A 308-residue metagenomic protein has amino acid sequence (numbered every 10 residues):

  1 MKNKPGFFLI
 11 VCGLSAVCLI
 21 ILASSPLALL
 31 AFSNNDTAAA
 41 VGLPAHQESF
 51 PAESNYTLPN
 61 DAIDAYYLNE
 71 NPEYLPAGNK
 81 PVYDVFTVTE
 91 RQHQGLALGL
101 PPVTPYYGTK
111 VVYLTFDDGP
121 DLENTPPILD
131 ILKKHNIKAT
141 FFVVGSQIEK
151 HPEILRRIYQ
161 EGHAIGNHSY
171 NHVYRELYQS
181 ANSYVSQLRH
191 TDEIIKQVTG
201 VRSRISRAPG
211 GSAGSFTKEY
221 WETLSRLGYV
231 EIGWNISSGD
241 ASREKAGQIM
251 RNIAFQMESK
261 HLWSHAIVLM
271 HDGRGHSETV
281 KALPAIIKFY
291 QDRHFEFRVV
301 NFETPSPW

Functional and structural regions predicted by a protein language model:
K2-T115, D121-D130, K134, I286 (+1 more regions): N-terminal pre-catalytic segment of deacetylase/amide-hydrolase enzymes
E48-S49, S169-Y170, G273: Compositionally biased, intrinsically disordered low-complexity segments enriched in polar/proline residues
P59, N71, A97-P101, L155 (+3 more regions): Sparse, context-dependent recognition of short Cys/His-centered cofactor- or disulfide-binding micro-motifs
A62, E70-E73, P101-V103, P152 (+4 more regions): Short, well-ordered helical secondary-structure segments
K80-R202, F216-L227, A282, I286-R293: Catalytic alpha-helical scaffold of carbohydrate-active enzymes acting on polysaccharides/glycoconjugates
P127, H172-L269, G273-Q291, F295-E296 (+1 more regions): Catalytic domains of cell-wall/extracellular-matrix polysaccharide-remodeling enzymes, centered on de-N-acetylation
